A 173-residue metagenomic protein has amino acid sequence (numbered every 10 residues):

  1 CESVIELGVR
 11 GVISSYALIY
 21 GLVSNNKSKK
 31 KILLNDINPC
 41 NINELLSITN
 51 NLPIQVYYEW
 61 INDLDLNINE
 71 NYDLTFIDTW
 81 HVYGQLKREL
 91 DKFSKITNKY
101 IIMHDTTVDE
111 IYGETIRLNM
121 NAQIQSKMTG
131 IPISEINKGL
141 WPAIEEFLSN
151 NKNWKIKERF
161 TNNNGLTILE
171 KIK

Functional and structural regions predicted by a protein language model:
C1-K173: S-adenosylmethionine/decaboxylated-SAM
